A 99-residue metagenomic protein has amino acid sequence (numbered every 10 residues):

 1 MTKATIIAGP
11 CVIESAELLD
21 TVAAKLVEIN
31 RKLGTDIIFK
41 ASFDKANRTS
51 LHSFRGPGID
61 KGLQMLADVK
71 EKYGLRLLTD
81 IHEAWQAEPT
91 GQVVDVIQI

Functional and structural regions predicted by a protein language model:
M1-I13, A41-H52: N-terminal small/glycine-rich loop or linker at the start of catalytic domains across soluble metabolic enzymes
M1-I7, K25-R31, Q64: N-terminal amphipathic alpha-helix/helix-capping segment at the start of soluble metabolic enzymes
K3, E14-E17, E28, E71 (+2 more regions): Glutamate identity and glutamate-enriched acidic tracts
V12, V22, V27, V69 (+1 more regions): Extended aliphatic helical segments
I13-L26, P57-Q64: Glycine-rich anion/phosphate-binding loops
G34-K40: Flexible, glycine/charged-enriched surface loops at secondary-structure junctions
A41-I99: N-terminal active-site wall of soluble small-molecule enzyme domains
